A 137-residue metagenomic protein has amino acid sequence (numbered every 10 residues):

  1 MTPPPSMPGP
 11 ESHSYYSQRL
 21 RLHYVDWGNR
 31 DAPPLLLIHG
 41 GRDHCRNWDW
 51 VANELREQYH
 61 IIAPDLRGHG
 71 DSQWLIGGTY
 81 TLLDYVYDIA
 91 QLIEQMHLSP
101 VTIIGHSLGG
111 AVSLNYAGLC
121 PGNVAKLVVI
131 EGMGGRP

Functional and structural regions predicted by a protein language model:
M1-L35, R56-Y59, L98-S99, G134: Alpha/beta-hydrolase fold catalytic core
T2-P3, P8, Y15, G41 (+3 more regions): Membrane-interface segments of envelope glycosyltransferases acting on lipid-linked substrates or membrane lipids
L20-W74: Conserved HGGG/HGGXW glycine-rich cap/lid loop of the alpha/beta-hydrolase fold
R46-D49, N53, L83, Y87 (+1 more regions): Surface-exposed alpha-helical interface segments used for non-catalytic interactions
L75-Y80: Short glycine-enriched, charge-decorated loop/helix-capping segments at active-site entrances that position
L83-V101: Conserved acidic catalytic loop of the alpha/beta-hydrolase fold
S99-P137: Conserved hydrolase catalytic core segment
